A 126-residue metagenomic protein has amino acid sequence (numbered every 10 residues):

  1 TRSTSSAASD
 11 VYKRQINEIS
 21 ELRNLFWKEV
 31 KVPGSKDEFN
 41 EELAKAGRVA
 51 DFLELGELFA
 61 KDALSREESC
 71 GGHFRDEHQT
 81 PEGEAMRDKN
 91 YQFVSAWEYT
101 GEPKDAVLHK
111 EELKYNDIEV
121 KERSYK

Functional and structural regions predicted by a protein language model:
T1-R2: Short, exposed "boundary/linker" segments that immediately precede the start of a downstream structural module
S5-K126: Glycine- and aromatic-enriched mobile tails/lids
